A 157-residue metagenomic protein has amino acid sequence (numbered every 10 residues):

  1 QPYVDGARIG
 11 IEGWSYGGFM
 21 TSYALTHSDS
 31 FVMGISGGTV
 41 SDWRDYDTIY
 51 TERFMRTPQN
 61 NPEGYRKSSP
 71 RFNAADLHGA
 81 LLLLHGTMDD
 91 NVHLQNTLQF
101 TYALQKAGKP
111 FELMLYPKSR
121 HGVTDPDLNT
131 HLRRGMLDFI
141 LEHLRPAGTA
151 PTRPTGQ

Functional and structural regions predicted by a protein language model:
Q1-Q157: Active-site-proximal cap/loop segments of hydrolase catalytic domains
